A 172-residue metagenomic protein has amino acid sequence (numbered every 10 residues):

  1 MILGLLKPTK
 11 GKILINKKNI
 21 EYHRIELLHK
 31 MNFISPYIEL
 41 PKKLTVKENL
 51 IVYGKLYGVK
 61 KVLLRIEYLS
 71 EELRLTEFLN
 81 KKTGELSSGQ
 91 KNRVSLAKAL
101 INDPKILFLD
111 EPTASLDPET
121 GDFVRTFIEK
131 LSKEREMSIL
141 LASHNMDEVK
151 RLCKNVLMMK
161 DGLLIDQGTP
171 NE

Functional and structural regions predicted by a protein language model:
L3: Helix-to-loop junction immediately C-terminal to a conserved catalytic motif
G11-Y22, L27: Conserved ABC transporter NBD signature motif
I51, K55-F78: Conserved ABC ATPase "signature" region
K82-L86: Conserved ABC ATPase signature
D103: Conserved catalytic motifs of ABC-family nucleotide-binding domains
L107-D110: Catalytic Walker B motif of ABC-type/P-loop ATPase nucleotide-binding domains
